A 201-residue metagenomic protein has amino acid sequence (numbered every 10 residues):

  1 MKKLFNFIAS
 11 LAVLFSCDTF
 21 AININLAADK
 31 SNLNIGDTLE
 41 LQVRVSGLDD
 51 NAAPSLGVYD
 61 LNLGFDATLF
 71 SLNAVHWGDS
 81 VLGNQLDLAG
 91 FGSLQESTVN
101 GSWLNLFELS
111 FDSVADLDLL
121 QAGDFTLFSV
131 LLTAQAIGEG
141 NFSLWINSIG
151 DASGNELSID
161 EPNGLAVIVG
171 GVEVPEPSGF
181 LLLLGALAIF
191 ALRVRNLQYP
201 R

Functional and structural regions predicted by a protein language model:
T19-N23: Boundary at the C-terminal end of the N-terminal hydrophobic targeting segment
D29, L33-A89: Low-complexity, serine/threonine/proline/glycine-rich extracellular segments that form mucin-like
V45-G47, G83-G138: Structured beta-strand segments within beta-sheet-rich domains
Q135-I149: Contiguous beta-strand segments of beta-sheet-rich domains
E156-G170: Terminal edge beta-strands and adjacent linker/stalk segments of extracellular immunoglobulin-superfamily beta-sandwich
P175-V194: A short, hydrophobic C-terminal helix/tail in secreted or cell-surface proteins
N196-R201: Short, charged juxtamembrane terminal tails flanking transmembrane helices
